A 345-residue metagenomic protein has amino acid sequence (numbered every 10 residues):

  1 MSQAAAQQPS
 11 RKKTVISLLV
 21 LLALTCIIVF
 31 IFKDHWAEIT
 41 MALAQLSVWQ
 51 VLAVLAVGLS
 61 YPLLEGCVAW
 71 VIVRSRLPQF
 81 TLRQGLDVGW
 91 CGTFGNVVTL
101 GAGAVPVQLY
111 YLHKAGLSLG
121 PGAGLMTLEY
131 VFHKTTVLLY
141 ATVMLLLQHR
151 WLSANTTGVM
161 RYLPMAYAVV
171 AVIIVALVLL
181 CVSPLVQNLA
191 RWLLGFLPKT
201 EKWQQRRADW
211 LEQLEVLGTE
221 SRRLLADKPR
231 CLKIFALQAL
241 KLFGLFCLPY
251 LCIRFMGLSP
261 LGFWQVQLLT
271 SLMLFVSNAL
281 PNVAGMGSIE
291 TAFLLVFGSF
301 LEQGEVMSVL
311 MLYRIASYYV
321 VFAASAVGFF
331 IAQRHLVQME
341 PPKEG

Functional and structural regions predicted by a protein language model:
M1-M41, G92-Q204, N282, M286-G345: Transmembrane helix-loop-helix hairpins in multi-pass inner-membrane proteins
S10-R11, S47-W49, P78-D87, S118-L119 (+3 more regions): Membrane-helix interface segments
K13-I16, Q45-A53, R222-A236: Membrane-interface helix starts
V29, T40, A69, V73-L77 (+5 more regions): Membrane-water interface at transmembrane helix exits
A37-Q45, Q213-A226: A short amphipathic helical element positioned immediately N-terminal to and/or at the very start of a transmembrane
V51-L55, L82, L86, A123 (+4 more regions): Hydrophobic alpha-helical transmembrane segments
L64-F94, C252-L269: Membrane-embedded helical hairpins/re-entrant loop segments and their flanking transmembrane helices within multi-pass
S221-L272, L280: Transmembrane helical segments that form the transport core of multi-pass membrane transport proteins
